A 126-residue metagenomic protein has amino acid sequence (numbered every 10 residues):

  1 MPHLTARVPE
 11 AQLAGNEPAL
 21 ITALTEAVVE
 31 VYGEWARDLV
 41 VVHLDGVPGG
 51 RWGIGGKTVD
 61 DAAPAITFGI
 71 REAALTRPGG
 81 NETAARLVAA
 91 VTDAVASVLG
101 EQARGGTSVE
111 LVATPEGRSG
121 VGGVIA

Functional and structural regions predicted by a protein language model:
M1-A126: A domain-level signal for the structural core that forms small-molecule/cofactor-binding pockets and catalytic centers
